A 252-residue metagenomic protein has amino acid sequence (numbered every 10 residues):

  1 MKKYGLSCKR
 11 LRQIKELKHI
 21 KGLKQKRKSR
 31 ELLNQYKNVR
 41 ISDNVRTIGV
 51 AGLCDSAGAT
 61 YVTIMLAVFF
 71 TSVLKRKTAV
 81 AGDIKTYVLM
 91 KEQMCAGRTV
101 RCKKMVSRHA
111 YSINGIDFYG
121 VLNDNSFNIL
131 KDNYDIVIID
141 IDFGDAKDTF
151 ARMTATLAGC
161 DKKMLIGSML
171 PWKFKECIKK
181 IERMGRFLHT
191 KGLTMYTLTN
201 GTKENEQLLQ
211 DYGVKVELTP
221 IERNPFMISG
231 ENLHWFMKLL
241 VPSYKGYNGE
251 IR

Functional and structural regions predicted by a protein language model:
M1-I48: Extreme N-terminal, non-catalytic leader segments that precede Walker-type/kinase nucleotide-binding cores
R27-S29, K75, H234: Hydrophobic packing positions in secondary structure, especially the a/d seam of long alpha-helical coiled coils
S42-D43, V73, A110-I113, N128-D135 (+3 more regions): Flexible, charged surface loops at secondary-structure boundaries
R46-A110, I136: Walker A/P-loop NTP-binding active-site region of P-loop NTPases, recognizing the glycine-rich GxxxxGKT/S
V100-R108, I116-L122, E217-P225: Short acidic-hydrophobic, aromatic-tinged amphipathic segments that line or gate anion-handling sites
S112-M153: Switch II (G3) loop of P-loop NTPases
I136, I141-I228: Conserved catalytic-core segment of NTP-binding enzymes
I221-R252: NTP-binding/hydrolysis catalytic cores, primarily Walker-type P-loop NTPases
